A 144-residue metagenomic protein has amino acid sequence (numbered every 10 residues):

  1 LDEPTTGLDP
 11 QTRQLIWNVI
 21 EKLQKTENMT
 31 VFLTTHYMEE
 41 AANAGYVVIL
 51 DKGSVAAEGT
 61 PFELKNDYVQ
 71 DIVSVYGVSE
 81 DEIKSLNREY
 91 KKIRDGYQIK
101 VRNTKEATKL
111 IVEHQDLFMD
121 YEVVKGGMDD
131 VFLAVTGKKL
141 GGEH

Functional and structural regions predicted by a protein language model:
L1-E3, L8: Catalytic Walker B motif of ABC-type/P-loop ATPase nucleotide-binding domains
T5, A57, K125: Short glycine/serine/threonine-biased micro-segments
D9, P61, D129: Gly/Ser/Thr-rich beta-alpha loop segments that engage phosphate groups in nucleotides
P10-Q14: Helix N-cap at the start of a conserved alpha-helix in ABC-type nucleotide-binding domains
N18-R102: ABC transporter nucleotide-binding domain
V69-K139, H144: Short, charged/small-residue-rich alpha-helical element at the C-terminal edge of ABC transporter nucleotide-binding
